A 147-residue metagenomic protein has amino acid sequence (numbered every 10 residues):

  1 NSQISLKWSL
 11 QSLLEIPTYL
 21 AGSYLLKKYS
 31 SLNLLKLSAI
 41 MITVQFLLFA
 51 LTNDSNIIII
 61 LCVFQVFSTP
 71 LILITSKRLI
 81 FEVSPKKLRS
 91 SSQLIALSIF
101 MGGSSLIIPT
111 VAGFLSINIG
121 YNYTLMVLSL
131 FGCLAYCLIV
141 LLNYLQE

Functional and structural regions predicted by a protein language model:
N1-L14, Q93-A96: Loop-to-transmembrane helix entry
S12-L20, G102-L106: Residue-level signature of mid-helix packing/kink "hotspots" within the transmembrane helices of 12-pass Major
T18-S31, S116-I117: Helix-to-loop junctions at the C-terminal end of transmembrane segments in multipass secondary transporters
N33-L48: Structural signature of the two symmetry-related core transmembrane helices
A50-C62: Helix-loop junctions at membrane interfaces in 12-TM secondary transporters
P70-P85: Intracellular juxtamembrane helix-capping segments at the cytosolic ends of symmetry-related transmembrane helices
R89-N118: A late C-terminal transmembrane helix in Major Facilitator Superfamily
V111-C133: A membrane-interface helix-boundary motif in multi-pass transporters
